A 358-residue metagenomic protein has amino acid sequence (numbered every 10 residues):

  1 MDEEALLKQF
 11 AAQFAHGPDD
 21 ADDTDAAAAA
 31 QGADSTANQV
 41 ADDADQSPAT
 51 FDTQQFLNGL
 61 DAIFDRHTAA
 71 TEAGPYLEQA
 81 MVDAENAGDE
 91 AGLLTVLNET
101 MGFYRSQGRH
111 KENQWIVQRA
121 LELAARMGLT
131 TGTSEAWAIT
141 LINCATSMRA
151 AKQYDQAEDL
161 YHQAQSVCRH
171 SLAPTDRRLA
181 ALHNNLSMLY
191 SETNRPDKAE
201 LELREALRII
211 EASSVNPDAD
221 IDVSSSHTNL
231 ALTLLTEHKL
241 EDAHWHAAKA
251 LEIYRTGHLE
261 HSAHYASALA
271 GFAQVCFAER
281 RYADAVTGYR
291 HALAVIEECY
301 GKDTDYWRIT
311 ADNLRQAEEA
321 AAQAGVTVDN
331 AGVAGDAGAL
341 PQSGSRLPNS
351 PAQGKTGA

Functional and structural regions predicted by a protein language model:
M1-M127, T131, E135, L340-A358: Flexible inter-repeat linkers and adjacent short helices within tandem amphipathic alpha-helical repeat scaffolds
D45, V82-E90, L123-S134, C168-T175 (+3 more regions): Flexible helix-coil transition and linker loops at the boundaries of alpha-helical arrays
N58-D65, G92-S106, E135-A150, R177-E192 (+4 more regions): Conserved alpha-helical positions within TPR/SEL1-like repeat arrays
W245-Q316: Ankyrin-repeat and related helical/solenoid repeat scaffolds used for protein-protein interactions
G301-A358: Terminal, low-structured helical/coil segments at or just beyond the last alpha-helical repeat
